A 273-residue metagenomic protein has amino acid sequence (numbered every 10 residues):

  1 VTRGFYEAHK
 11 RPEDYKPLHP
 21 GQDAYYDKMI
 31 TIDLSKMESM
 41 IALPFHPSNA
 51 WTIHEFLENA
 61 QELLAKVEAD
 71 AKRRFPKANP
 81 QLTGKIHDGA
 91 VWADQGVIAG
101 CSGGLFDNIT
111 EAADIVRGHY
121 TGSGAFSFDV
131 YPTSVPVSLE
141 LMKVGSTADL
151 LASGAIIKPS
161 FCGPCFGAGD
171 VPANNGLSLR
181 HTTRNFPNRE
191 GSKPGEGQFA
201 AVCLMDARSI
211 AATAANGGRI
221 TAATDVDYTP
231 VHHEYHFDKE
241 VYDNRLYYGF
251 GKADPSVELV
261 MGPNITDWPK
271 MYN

Functional and structural regions predicted by a protein language model:
V1-N273: Fe-S-dependent hydro-lyases/dehydratases of central metabolism
